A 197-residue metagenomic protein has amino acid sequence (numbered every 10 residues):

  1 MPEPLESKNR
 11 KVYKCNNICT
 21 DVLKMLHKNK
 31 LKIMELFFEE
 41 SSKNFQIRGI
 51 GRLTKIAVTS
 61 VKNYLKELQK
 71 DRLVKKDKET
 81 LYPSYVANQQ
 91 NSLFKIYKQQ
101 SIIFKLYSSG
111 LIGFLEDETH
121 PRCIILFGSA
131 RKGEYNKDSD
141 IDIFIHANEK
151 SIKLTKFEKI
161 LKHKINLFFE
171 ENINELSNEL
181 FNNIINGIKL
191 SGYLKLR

Functional and structural regions predicted by a protein language model:
P2-R122, R131-D138, H146-R197: Catalytic core of pol beta-like nucleotidyltransferases
